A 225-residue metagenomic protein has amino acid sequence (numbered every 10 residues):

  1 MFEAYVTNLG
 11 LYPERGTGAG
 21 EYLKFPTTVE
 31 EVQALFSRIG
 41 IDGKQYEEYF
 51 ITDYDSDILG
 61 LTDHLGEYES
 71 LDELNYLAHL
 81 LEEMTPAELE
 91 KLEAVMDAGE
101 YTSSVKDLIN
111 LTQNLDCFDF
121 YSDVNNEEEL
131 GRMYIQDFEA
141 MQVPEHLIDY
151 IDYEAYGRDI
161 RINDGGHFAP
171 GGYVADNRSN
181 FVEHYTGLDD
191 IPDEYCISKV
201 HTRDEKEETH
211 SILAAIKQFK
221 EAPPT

Functional and structural regions predicted by a protein language model:
M1-Q45: N-terminal ordered "arm"
T7-P13, Y54-S56, V174-N177: Short, flexible beta-strand-to-coil junctions
G16, T62, Y185-G187: Short conserved micro-motifs at the rims of enzyme active sites and ligand-binding pockets
P26-V29, Y121-V124, Y150: Conserved aromatic
E30-S103: Structured domain cores in non-transmembrane regions
G43, L81, M96-G99, L115-D119 (+3 more regions): Short, flexible helical or helix-coil boundary motifs
L92-E93, E100, S104-Q136: Extracytoplasmic/secretory-pathway segments with low complexity and glycosylation-like composition
G131-T225: Acidic, proline/glycine-rich low-complexity IDRs
